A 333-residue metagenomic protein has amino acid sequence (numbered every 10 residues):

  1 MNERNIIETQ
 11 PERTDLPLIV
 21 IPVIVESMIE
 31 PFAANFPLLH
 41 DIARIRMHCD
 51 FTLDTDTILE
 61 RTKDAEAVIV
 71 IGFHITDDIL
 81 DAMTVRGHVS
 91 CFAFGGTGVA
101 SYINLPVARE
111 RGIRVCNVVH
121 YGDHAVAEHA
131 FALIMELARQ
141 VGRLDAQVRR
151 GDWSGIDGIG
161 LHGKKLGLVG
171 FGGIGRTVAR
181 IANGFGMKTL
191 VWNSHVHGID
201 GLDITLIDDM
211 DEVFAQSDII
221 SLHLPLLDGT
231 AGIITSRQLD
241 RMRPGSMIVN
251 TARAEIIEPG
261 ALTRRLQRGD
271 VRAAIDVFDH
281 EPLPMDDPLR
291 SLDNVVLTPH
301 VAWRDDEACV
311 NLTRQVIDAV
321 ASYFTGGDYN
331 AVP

Functional and structural regions predicted by a protein language model:
M1-A67, G186, F324: N-terminal glycine-/charge-rich "phosphate-binding" loop or analogous flexible N-terminal tail
L39, I58-R61, V85, E212-V213 (+2 more regions): Structural alpha-helical scaffold elements that stabilize or flank donor/cofactor-binding regions in carbohydrate
R61-A67, R86-V89, A215-I220, R243-S246: Short acidic/histidine-rich motifs immediately flanking catalytic phosphotransfer sites in two-component signaling
A65-D145, I159: Phosphate/diphosphate ligand-binding glycine-rich loop within oxidoreductases
T76-L80, S194-P288: Rossmann-like adenosine-cofactor binding region
R111, C116, G245-P333: Rossmann-like dinucleotide-binding domain for NAD(H)/NADP(H)
A127-R143, N183-M187, Q315-Y323: Oxidoreductase and adenylate-handling cofactor-binding alpha/beta cores
R143-T177, G186: Glycine-rich NAD(P)-binding loop of Rossmann-like domains
